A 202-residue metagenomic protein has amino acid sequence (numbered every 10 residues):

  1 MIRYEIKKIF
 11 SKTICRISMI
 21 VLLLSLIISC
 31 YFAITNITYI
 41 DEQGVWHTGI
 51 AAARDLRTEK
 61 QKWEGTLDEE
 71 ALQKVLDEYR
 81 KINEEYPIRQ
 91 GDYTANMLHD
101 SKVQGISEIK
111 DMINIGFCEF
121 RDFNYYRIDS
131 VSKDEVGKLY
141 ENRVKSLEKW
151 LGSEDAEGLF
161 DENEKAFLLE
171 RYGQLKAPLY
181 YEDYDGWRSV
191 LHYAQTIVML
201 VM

Functional and structural regions predicted by a protein language model:
M1-L22: Aromatic- and glycine-rich beta-strand/loop motifs that create alpha-glucan
I6, L76, E148-L151: Non-transmembrane alpha-helical segments in soluble domains of secreted/periplasmic/extracellular proteins
I20-I28, V198-V201: Lipid-exposed faces of alpha-helical membrane segments in multi-pass integral membrane proteins
L26, C30-S101: Juxtamembrane non-transmembrane segments of integral membrane proteins
E78-R143: Extracytoplasmic loops/domains of multi-pass membrane proteins
R121-V201: Membrane-proximal, non-transmembrane alpha-helical segments
